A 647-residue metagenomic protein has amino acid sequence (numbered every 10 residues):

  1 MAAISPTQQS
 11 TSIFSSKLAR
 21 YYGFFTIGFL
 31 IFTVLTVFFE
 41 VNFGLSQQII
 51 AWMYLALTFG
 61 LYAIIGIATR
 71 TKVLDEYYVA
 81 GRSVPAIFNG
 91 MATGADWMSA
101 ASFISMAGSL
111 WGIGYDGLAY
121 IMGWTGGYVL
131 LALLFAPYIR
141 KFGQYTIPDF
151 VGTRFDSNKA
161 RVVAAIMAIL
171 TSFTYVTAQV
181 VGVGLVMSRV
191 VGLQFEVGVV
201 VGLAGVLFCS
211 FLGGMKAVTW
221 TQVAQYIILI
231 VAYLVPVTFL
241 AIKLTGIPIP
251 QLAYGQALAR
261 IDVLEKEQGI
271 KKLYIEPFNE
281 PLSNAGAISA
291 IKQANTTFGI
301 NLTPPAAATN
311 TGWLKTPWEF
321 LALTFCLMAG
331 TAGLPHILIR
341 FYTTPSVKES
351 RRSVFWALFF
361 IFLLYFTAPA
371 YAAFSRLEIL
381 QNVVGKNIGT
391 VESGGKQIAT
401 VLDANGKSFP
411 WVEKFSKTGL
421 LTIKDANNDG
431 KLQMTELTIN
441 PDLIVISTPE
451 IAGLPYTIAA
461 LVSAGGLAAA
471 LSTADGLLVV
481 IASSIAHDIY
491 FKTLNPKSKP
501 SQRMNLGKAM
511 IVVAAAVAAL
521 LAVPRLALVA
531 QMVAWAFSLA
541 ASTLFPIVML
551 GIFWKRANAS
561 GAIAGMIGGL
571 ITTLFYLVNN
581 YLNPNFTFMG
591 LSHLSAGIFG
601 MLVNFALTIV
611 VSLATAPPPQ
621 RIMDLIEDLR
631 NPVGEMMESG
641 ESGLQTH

Functional and structural regions predicted by a protein language model:
A2-H647: Membrane-embedded helix-loop-helix hairpins and adjacent transmembrane boundary segments in multi-pass transporters
